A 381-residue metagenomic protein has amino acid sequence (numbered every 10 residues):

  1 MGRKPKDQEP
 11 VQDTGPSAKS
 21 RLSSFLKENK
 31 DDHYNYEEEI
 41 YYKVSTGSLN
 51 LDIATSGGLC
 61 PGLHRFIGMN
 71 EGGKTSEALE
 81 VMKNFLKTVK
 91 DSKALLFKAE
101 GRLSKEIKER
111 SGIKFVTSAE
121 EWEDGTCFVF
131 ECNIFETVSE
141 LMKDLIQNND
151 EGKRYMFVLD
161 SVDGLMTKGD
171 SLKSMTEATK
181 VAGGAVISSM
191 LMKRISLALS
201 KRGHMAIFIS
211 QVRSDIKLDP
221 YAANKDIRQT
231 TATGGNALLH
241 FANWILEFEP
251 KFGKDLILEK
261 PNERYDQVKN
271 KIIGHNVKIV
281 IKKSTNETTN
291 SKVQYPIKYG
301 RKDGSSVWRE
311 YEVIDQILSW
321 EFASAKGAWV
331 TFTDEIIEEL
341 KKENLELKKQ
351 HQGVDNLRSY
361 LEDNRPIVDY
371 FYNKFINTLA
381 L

Functional and structural regions predicted by a protein language model:
R3, D7-E123, K143: The Walker A/P-loop phosphate-binding site
A18, K43, G47, G62 (+15 more regions): Helical mechanochemical/support elements of P-loop NTPase systems and associated helical scaffolds
A54-G57, M69, V81-V89, R110-K114 (+10 more regions): Conserved, well-folded catalytic cores of nucleic-acid-processing and energy-transducing macromolecular machines
M69, V89-V181, A185-V186, M190: Conserved inter-motif catalytic segment of the P-loop NTP-binding fold
L96, V158-L159, I207-I209, E247 (+1 more regions): A structural signal for short, well-ordered beta-strand segments and their strand-loop junctions that often border
V181-W320: Phosphate-binding/switch region of NTP-binding enzymes
E321-W329: Glycine-rich phosphate/pyrophosphate-binding loops and their adjacent beta-strand/loop elements at enzyme active sites
A328-D334, E338-L381: Terminal-proximal interaction/regulatory segments of ATP-powered molecular machines
